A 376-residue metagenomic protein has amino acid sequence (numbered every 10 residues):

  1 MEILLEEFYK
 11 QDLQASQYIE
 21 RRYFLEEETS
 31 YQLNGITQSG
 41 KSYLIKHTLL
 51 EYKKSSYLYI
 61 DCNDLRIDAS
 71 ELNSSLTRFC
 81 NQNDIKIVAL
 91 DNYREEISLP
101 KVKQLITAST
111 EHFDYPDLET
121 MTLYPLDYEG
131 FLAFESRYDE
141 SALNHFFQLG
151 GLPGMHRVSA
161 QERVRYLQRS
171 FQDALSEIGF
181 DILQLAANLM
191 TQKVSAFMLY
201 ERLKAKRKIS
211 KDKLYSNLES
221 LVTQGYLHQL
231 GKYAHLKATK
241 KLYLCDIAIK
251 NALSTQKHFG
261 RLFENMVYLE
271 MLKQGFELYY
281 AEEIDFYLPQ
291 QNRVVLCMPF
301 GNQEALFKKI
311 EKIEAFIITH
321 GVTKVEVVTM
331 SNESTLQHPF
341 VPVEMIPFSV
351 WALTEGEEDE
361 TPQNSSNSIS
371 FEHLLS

Functional and structural regions predicted by a protein language model:
M1-Y23: N-terminal pre-Walker A segment at the start of P-loop NTPase domains
E28-L44: Walker A/P-loop nucleotide-binding motif
I36, Y233-A234, K240-S376: A cross-kingdom feature that marks ATP-driven nucleic-acid transaction machinery
S42-S55: P-loop NTPase Walker A phosphate-binding motif
K53-D64: Conserved catalytic segments around the Walker B and adjacent sensor/switch elements of P-loop NTPase domains
A69-T107: Conserved nucleotide-sensing/catalytic segment adjacent to the nucleotide-binding pocket in NTP-handling enzymes
F113-G130: A short helix-turn-beta junction within AAA+ P-loop NTPase domains corresponding to the substrate/partner-engaging
E129-I249: Interdomain hinge/linker elements that couple catalytic modules in large macromolecular machines
